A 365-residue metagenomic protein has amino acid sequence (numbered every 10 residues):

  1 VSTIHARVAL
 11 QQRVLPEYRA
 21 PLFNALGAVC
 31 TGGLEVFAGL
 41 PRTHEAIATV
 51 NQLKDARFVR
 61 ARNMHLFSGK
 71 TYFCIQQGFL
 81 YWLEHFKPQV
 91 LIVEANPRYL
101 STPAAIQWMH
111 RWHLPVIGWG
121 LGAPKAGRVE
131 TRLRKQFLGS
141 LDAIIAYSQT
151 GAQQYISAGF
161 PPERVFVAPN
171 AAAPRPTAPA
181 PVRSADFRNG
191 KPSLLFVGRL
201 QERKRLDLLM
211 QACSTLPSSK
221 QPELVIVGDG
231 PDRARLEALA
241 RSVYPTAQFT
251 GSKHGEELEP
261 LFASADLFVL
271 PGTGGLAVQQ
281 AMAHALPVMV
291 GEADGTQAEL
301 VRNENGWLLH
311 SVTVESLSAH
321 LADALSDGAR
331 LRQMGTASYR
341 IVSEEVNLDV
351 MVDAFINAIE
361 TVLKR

Functional and structural regions predicted by a protein language model:
N96-L100, W108, W112-R132, S140-A143: A short, histidine- and acid-enriched strand-loop-helix "catalytic/donor-clamping" loop that lines the nucleotide-sugar
A105, R302-N303, W307-V314, D323-A329: Conserved acidic donor-binding segment of nucleotide-sugar-dependent glycosyltransferases
G139-P179, N189: Donor nucleotide-sugar binding/catalytic pocket of nucleotide-sugar-dependent glycosyltransferases
P181-S214, V225: Conserved donor-binding/catalytic core segment of Leloir-type glycosyltransferases
A234-E256: Nucleotide-activated donor-binding/catalytic signature segment of Leloir-type glycosyltransferases, i.e., the conserved
S252-K253, E259-A265, A281-M282: Short alpha-helical donor nucleotide-sugar binding micro-motif in glycosyltransferases
A263-T273, L286-P287: Acidic donor-binding loop of glycosyltransferase active sites
D323, R330-E345, M351: A short, well-ordered alpha-helix in the C-terminal region of glycosyltransferases
